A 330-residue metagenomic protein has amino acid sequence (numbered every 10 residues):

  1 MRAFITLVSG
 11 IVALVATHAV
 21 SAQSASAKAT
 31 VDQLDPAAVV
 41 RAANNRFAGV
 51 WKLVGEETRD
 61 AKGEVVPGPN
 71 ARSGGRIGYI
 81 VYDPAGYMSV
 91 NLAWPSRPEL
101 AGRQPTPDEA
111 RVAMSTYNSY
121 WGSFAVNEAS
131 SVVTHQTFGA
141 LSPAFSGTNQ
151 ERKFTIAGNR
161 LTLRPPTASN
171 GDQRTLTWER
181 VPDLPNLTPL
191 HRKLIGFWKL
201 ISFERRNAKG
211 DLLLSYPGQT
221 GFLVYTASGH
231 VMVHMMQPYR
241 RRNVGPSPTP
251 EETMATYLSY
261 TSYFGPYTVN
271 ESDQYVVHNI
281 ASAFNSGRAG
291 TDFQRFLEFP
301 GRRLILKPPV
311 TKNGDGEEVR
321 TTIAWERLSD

Functional and structural regions predicted by a protein language model:
M1-V8: Bacterial N-terminal signal peptides that target proteins for export
L14-S21: C-terminal segment of classical bacterial N-terminal signal peptides
Q23-D330: Lipid interaction determinants
